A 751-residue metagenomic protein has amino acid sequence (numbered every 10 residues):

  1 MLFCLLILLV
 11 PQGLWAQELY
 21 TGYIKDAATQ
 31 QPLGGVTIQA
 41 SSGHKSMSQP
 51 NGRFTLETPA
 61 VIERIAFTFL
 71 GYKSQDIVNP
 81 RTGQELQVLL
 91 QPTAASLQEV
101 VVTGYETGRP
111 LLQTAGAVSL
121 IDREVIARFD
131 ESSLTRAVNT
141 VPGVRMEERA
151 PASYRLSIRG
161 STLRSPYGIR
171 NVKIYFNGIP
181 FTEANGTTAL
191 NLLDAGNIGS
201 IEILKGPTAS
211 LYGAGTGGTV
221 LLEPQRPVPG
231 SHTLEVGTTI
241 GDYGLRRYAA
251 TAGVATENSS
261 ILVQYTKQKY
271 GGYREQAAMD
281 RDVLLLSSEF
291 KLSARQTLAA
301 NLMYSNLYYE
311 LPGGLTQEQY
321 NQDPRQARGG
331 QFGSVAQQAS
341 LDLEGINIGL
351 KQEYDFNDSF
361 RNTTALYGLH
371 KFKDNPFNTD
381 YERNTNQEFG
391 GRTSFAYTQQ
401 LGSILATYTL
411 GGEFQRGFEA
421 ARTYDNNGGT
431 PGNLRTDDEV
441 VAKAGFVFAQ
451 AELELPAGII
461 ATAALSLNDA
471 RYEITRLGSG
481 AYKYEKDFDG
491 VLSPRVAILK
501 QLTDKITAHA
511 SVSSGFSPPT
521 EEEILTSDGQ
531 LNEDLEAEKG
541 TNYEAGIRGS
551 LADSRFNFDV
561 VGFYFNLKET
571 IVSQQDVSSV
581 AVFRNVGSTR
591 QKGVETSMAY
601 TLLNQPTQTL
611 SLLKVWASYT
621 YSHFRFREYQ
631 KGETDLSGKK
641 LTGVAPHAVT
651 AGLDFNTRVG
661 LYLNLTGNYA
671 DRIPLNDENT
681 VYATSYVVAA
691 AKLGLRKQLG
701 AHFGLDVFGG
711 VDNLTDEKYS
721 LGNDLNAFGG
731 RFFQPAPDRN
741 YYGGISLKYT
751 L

Functional and structural regions predicted by a protein language model:
K25-T29, G34-S41, T68-Y72, G83-A127: Short, acidic, small-residue-rich periplasmic hinge/interaction motif at the N-terminus of Gram-negative outer-membrane
E57, V172, I179-K205: Short acidic/polar hinge/loop motifs at secondary-structure boundaries that mediate gating or recognition
G83-L89, L134-A137, L156-I158, V172-Y175 (+4 more regions): N-terminal periplasmic accessory domains that precede and gate Gram-negative outer-membrane beta-barrel machines
T233-E235, I240-K269, R274-P312, S340-G349 (+5 more regions): Transmembrane beta-barrel wall of Gram-negative outer-membrane proteins
A294-S305, A339-G478, D559-G562, M598 (+1 more regions): Face-selective signature of the C-terminal outer-membrane beta-barrel domain
D355, R361-K373, Q501, T507-S513 (+3 more regions): Membrane-embedded beta-barrel scaffold of Gram-negative outer-membrane proteins
F563, K568, L610-L613, R672-P674 (+1 more regions): C-terminal beta-signal and adjacent terminal beta-strands/loops of Gram-negative outer-membrane beta-barrel proteins
Y564-N566, R584-L675: Gram-negative outer-membrane beta-barrel transporters
